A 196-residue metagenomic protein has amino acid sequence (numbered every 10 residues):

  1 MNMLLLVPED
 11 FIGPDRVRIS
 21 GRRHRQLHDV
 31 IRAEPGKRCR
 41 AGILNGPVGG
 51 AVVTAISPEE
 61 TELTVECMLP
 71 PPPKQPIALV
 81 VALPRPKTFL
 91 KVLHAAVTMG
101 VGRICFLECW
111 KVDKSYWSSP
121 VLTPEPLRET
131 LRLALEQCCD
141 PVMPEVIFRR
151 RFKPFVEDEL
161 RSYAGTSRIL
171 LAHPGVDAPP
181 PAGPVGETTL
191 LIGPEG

Functional and structural regions predicted by a protein language model:
M1-L69: N-terminal positively charged helical leader segments and presequences
M3-L4, R16, R38, T61-E62 (+5 more regions): Structural motif
I12-G13, R150-E157, D177-P179: A short acidic, often aromatic-flanked loop/helix-cap motif at beta-alpha or helix-coil junctions that lines enzyme
I43, E108-C109, H173-V176, P194: Short secondary-structure boundary segments
V48, P58-E60, P72-P76, M99 (+1 more regions): Short connector loops at helix/strand junctions that flank enzyme active sites, especially segments positioning acidic
P70-L170: RNA substrate-binding interface of SAM-dependent RNA methyltransferases
S162, P180-G183: A short acidic-Thr-Gly-centered motif at the start of a beta-strand
P174, A182-G196: A glycine-rich beta-strand to alpha-helix segment that forms a phosphate/ribose-binding loop at ligand/cofactor sites
